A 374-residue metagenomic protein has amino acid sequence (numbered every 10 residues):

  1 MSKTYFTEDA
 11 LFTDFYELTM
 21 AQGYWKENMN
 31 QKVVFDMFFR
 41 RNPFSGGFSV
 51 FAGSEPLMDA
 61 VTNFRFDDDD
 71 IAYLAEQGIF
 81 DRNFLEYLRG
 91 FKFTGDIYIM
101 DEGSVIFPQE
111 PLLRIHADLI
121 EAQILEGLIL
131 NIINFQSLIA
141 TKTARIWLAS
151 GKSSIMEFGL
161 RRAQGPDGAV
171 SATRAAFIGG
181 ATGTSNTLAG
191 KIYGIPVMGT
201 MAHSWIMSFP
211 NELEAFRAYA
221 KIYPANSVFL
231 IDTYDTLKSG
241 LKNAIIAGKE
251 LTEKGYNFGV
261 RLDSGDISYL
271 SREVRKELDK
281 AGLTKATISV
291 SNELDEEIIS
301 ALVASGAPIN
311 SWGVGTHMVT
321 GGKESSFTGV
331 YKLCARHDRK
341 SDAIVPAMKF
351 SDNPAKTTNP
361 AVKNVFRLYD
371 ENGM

Functional and structural regions predicted by a protein language model:
M1-K32, R41-P43, I79, L85-I97 (+5 more regions): Buried, small/hydrophobic-residue-enriched core segments of structured protein domains
M29, V33-R89: N-terminal, Lys/Arg-enriched amphipathic/low-complexity engagement segments that precede the first folded domain
K32-V34, N257, K285, I309 (+2 more regions): Active-site lining segments that contact anionic ligands and/or coordinate catalytic metals
M198, V260, I288, N310-W312: Hydrophobic residues within beta-strands of alpha/beta enzymes
P308-S326: Glycine-rich phosphate-binding active-site loops on the catalytic face of alpha/beta enzymes
E324-A335: Conserved, well-ordered active-site substructure
I344-M374: Flexible, acidic glycine-rich loops studded with aromatic residues
